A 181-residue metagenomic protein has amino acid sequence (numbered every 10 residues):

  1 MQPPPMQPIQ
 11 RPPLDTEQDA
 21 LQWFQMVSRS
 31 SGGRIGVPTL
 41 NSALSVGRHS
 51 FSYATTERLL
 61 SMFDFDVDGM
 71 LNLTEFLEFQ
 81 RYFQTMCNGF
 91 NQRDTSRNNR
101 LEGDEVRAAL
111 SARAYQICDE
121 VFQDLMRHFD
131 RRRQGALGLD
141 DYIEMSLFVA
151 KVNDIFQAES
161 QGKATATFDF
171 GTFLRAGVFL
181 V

Functional and structural regions predicted by a protein language model:
M1-R97, G103-D104, D119-L125, L139 (+1 more regions): EF-hand Ca2+-binding helix-loop-helix modules
G33, G69, N99, G135 (+2 more regions): Conserved glycine-centered beta-strand/turn positions repeated across beta-sheet architectures
S146, N153-V181: C-terminal interaction modules of eukaryotic adaptor/scaffold proteins
